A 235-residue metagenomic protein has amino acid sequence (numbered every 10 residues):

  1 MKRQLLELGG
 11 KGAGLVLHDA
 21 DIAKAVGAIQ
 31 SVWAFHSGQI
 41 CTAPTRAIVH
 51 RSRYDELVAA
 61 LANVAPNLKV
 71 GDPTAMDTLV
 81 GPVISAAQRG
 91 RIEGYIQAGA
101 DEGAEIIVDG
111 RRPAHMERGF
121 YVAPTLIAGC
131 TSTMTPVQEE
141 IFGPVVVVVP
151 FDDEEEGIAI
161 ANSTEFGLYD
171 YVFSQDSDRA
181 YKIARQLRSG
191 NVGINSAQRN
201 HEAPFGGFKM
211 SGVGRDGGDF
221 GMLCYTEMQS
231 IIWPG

Functional and structural regions predicted by a protein language model:
M1-T131, I194: ALDH superfamily catalytic-core signature
L15, K69, I96, A114 (+1 more regions): Conserved C-terminal structural/oligomerization subdomain of aldehyde/semialdehyde dehydrogenase
